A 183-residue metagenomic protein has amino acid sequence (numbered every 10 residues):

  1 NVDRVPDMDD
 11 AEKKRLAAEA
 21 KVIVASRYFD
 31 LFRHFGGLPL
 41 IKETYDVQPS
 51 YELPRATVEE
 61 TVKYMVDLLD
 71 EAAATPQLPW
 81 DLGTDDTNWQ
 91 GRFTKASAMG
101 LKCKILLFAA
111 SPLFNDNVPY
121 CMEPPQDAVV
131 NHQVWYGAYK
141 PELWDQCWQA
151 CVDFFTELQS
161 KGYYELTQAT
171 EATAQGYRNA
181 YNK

Functional and structural regions predicted by a protein language model:
N1-F35, P49-Q90: Conserved, well-structured interaction surfaces
D7-A11, L40, P141: Short coil/turn and helix-start
L38, D70-E71, P76, R92-M99 (+1 more regions): An aromatic- and glycine-enriched ligand-binding surface/loop that stacks and positions planar moieties
K42-Y45: Outer-membrane beta-barrel translocator domains and adjoining extracellular loop/strand segments of Gram-negative
V47-Y51, C121-M122: A sequence-level detector of short, solvent-exposed, charge-rich linear segments
